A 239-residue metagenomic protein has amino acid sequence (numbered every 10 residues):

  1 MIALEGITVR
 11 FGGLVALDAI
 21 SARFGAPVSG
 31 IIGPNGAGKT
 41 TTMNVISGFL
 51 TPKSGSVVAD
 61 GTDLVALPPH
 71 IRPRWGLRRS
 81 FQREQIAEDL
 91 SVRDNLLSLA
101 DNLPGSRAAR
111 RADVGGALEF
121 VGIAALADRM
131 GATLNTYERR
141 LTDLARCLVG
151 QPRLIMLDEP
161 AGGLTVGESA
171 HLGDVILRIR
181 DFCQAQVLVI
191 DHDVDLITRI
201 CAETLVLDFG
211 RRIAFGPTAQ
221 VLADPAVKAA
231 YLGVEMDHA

Functional and structural regions predicted by a protein language model:
I2-A3, V9-H238: Glycine-rich phosphate-binding loops of nucleotide-dependent enzymes
